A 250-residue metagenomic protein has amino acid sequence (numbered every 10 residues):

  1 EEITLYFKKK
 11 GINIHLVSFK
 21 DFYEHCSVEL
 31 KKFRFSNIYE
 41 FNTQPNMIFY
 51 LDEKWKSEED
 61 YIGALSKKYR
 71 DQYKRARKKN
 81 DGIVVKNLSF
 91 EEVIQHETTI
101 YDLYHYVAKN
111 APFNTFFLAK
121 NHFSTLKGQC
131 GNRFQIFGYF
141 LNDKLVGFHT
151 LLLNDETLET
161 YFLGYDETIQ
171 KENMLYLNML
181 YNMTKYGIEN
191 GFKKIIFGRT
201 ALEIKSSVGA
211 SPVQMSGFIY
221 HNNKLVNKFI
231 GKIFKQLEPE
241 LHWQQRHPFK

Functional and structural regions predicted by a protein language model:
E1-Y6, Q170-K185, F197: Conserved acetyl-CoA-binding loop-helix of GNAT-fold acetyltransferases
T4-K171, N227: A conserved beta-strand-loop-helix scaffold within acyl/acetyltransferase catalytic domains
G11-D21, G187-G198: Conserved GNAT acetyl-CoA-binding A-motif
R34-A64, L141, N190-K250: Active-site/acyl-donor-binding loops of N-acyltransferases
I100, T160, M179-M183, G187 (+1 more regions): Extended, hydrophobic alpha-helical segments in both membrane/secreted and soluble proteins
